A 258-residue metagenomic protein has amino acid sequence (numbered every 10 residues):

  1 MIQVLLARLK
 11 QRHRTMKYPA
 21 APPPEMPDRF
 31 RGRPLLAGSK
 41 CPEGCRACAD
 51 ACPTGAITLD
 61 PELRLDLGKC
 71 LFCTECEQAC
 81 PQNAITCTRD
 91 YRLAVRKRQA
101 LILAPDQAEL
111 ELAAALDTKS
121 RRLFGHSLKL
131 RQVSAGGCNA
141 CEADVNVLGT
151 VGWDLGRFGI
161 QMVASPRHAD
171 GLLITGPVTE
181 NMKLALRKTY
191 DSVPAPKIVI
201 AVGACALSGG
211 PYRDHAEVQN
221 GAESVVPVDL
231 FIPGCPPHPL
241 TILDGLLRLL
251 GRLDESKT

Functional and structural regions predicted by a protein language model:
M1-A51: Ferredoxin-type iron-sulfur electron-transfer modules and their immediate structural context
M1-M16, A21-P23, Q78-S165, V218 (+1 more regions): Flanking helices and flexible, charged tails adjoining ferredoxin-like Fe-S electron-transfer domains in multi-subunit
L36, C45-A94: Iron-sulfur cluster-binding cysteine motifs and their immediate structural context in ferredoxin-like electron-transfer
S39, L67, T88-D90, A104 (+6 more regions): Fold-independent oxyanion-binding glycine-rich loops and adjacent beta-strand/coil segments at enzyme active sites
A143-V145, T150-L243: Cofactor-cradling patches in redox/metallo enzymes
S208, L246, S256: Long C-terminal interaction/binding lobes of large macromolecular proteins
I242-L250: Short amphipathic C-terminal alpha-helix that caps PH/PH-like domains
L250-T258: Structural signature of the thiamine diphosphate
